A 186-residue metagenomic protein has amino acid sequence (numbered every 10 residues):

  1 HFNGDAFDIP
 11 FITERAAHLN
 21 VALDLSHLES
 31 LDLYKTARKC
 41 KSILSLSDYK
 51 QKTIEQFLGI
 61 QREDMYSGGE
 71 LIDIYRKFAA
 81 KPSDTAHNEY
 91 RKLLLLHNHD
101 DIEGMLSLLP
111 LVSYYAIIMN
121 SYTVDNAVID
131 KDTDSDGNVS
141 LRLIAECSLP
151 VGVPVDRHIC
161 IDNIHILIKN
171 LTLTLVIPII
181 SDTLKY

Functional and structural regions predicted by a protein language model:
F2-Y186: DEDD superfamily 3′-5′ metal-dependent exonuclease/proofreading module
